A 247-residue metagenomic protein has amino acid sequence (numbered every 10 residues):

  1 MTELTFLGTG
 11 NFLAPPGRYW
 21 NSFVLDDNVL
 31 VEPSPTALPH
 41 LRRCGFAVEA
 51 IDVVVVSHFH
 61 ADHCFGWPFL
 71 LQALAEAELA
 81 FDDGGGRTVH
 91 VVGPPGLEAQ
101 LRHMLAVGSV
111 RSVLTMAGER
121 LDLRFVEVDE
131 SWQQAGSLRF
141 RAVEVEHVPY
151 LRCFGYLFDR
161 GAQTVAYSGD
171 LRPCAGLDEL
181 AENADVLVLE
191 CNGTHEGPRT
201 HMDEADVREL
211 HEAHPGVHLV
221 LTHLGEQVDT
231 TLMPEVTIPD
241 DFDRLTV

Functional and structural regions predicted by a protein language model:
M1-A166, E179, V217, L232-V247: Binuclear metal-dependent hydrolase catalytic cores
R172-V247: Cap/insert and terminal regions of metallo-dependent hydrolase folds
